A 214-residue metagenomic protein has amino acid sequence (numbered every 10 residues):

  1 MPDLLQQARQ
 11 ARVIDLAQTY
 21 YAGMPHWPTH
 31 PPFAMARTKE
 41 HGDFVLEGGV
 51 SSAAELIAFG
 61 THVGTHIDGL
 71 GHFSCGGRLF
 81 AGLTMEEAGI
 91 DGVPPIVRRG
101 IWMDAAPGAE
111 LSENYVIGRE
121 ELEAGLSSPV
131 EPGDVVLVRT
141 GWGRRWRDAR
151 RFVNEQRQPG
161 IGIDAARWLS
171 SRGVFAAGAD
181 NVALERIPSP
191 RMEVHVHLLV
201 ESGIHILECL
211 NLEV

Functional and structural regions predicted by a protein language model:
M1-V214: Active-/binding-site microenvironments in catalytic and ligand-binding cores
